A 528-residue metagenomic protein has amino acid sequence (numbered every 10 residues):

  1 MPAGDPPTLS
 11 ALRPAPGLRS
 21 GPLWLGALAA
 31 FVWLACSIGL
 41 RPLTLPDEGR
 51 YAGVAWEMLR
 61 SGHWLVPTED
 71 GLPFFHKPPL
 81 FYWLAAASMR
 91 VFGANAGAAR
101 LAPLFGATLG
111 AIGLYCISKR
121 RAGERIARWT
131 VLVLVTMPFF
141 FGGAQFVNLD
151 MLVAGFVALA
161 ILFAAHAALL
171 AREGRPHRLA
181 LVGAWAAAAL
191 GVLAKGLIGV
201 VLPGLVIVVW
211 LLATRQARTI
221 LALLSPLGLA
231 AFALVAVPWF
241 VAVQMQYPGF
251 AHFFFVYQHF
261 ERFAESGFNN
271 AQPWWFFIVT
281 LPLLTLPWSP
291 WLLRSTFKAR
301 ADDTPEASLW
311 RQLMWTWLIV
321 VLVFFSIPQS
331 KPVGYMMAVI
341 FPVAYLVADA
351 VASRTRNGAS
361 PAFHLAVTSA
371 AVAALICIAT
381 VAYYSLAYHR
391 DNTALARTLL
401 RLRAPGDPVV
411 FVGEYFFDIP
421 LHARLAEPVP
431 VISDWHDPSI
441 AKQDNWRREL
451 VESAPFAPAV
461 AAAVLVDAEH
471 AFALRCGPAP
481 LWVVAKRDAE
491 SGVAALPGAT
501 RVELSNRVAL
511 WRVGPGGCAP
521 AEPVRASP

Functional and structural regions predicted by a protein language model:
P2-N357, L425: Membrane-integral, polyisoprenol-dependent glycosyltransferases of the GT-C/oligosaccharyltransferase superfamily
R19, A29-L34, P79, S360-F363 (+2 more regions): Short acidic/polar alpha-helix capping motifs at helix-coil junctions
A264-E265, F277, I378-A382, V451-F456: Short glycine/proline- and acidic residue-enriched helix-loop micro-motifs that form flexible lids or anion-recognition
G334, C377-R401: Hydrophobic alpha-helical transmembrane segments in integral membrane proteins
V351-A379: Signature aromatic-anchored transmembrane alpha helix within multi-pass, membrane-resident enzymes that catalyze glycan
D391-E414, R424-P528: Luminal/periplasmic acceptor-recognition loop/helix of membrane-associated glycosyltransferases
D418: Active-site/pore-lining binding-face segments in mid-to-C-terminal subdomains
